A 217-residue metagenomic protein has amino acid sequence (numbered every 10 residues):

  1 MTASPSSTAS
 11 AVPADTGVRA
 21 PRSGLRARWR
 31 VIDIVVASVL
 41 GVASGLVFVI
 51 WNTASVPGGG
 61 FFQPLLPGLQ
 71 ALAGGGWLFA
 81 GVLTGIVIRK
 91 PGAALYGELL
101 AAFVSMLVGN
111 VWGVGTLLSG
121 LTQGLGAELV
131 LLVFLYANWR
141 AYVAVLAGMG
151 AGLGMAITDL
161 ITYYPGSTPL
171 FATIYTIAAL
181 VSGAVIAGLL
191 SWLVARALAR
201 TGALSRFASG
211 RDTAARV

Functional and structural regions predicted by a protein language model:
M1-A27, G202-V217: N-terminal juxtamembrane cytosolic/stromal segments of multi-pass membrane proteins
T2-S4, P13, R19-T84: Hydrophobic transmembrane alpha-helices
V18, G41, L118-L160, W192: Short helix-perturbing small/polar motifs within transmembrane alpha-helices
I34-V39, G75, F79, G92-L99 (+3 more regions): Hydrophobic alpha-helical transmembrane segments
L46-A73, M106-L117, M155-A178: Membrane interfacial helix motifs at helix-loop boundaries and amphipathic/re-entrant anchors
F48, N52, V56, G85 (+11 more regions): Membrane-water interface at transmembrane helix exits
G60-F62, A141-V217: Membrane-embedded alpha-helical hairpins and interfacial helices in multi-pass inner-membrane proteins
G68-A127: Alpha-helical membrane segments and adjacent membrane-interface helices in multi-pass membrane proteins
